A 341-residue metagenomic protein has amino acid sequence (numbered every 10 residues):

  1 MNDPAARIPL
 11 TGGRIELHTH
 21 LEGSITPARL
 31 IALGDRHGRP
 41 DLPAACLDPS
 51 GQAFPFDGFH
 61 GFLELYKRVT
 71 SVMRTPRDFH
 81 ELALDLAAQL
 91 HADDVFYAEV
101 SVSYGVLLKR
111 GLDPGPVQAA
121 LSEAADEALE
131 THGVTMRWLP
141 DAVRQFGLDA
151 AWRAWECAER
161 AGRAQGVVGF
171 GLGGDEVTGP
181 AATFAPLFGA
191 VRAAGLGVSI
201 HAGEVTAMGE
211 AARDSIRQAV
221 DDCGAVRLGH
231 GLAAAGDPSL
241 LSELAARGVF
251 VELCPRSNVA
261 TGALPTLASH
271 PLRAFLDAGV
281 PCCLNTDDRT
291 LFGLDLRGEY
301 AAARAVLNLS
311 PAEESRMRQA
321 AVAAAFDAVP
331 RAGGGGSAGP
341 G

Functional and structural regions predicted by a protein language model:
N2-L196, V205-D214, Q218, D222 (+3 more regions): Metal-cofactor-binding active-site regions of metalloenzymes
I200: A glycine- and charged-residue-rich anion-binding loop/surface
